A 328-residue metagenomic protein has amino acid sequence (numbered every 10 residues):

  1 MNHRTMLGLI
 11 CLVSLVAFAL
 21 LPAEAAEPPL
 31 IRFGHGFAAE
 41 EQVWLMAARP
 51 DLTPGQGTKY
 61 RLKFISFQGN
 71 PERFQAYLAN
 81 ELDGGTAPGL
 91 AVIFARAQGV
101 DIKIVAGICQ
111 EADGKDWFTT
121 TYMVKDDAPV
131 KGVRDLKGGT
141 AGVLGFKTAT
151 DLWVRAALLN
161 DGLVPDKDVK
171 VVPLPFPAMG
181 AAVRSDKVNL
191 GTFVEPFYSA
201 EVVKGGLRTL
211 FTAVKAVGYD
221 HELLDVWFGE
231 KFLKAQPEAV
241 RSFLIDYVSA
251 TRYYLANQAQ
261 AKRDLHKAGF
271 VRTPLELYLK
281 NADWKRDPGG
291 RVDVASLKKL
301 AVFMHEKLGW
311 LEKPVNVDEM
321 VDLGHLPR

Functional and structural regions predicted by a protein language model:
M1-I10: Bacterial N-terminal signal peptides that target proteins for export
L9-A19: Bacterial N-terminal signal peptides
L20-A25: Sec/Tat signal peptide C-region and signal peptidase I cleavage site
A26-L163, V172-P173, N189, E195: Short, glycine-/small- and polar/acidic-enriched structural segments that line small-molecule recognition paths
Q42, E111-D113, W117-Y122, L207-R208 (+2 more regions): Small-molecule pocket liners
L90, D166, V171-V172, P177-K267: Pocket-lining segment of extracytoplasmic ligand-binding domains
K234-E312: Secondary-structure end/capping motifs
V302-R328: C-terminal solvent-exposed extensions
